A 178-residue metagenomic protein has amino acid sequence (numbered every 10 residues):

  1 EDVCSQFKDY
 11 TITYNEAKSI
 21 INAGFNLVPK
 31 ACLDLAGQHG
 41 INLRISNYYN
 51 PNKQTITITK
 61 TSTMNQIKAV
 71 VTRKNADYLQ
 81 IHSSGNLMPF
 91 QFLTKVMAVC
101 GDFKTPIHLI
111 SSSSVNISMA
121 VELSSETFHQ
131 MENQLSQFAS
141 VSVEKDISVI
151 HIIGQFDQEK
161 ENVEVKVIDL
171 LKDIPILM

Functional and structural regions predicted by a protein language model:
E1-M178: C-terminal catalytic "cap/lid" subdomain
